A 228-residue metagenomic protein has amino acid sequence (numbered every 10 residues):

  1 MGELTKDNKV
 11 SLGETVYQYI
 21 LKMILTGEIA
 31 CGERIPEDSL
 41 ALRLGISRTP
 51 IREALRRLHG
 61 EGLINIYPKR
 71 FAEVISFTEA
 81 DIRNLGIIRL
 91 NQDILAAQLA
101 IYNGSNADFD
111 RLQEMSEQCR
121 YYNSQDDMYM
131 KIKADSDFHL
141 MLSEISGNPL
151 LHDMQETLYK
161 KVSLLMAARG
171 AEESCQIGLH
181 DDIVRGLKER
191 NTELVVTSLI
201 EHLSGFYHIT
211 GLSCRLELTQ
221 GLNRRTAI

Functional and structural regions predicted by a protein language model:
M1-Y102, G211-I228: Short linear motifs at protein or domain termini
S11, D110, A171-S174: Short helix-capping and inter-helix turn/linker motifs at the boundaries of alpha-helical repeat units
M23, G27, L158-L165, R169 (+2 more regions): A short secondary-structure junction motif
K69, Q92, E114, C175-G178: Alpha-helix N-cap/N′ positions at the starts of helices
I101-Y102, G147, G170-A171: Short helix-capping/hinge motifs at transmembrane helix termini and TM-loop junctions
N106-A167, G178-R185, L194-S204: Conserved amphipathic alpha-helical segments that form helical-bundle/coiled-coil interaction surfaces
E173-I228: C-terminal regulatory/effector modules of DNA-binding transcriptional regulators
